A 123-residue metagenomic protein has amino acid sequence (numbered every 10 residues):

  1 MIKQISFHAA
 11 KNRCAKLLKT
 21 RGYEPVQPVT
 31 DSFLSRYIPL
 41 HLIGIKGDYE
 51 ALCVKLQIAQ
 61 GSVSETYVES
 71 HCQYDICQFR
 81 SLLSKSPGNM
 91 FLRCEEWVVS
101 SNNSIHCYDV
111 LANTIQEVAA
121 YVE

Functional and structural regions predicted by a protein language model:
M1-F33: Acidic-basic catalytic patches of nuclease active cores, encompassing PD-(D/E)XK and other metal-cofactor nuclease
T20-G22, I43-V54: Active-site beta-strand-loop-beta-strand hairpin of nuclease catalytic cores that positions key catalytic residues
V29-G47: Charged, well-structured alpha/beta interaction segments
Y37-P39, Y49-C53, N89-L92: Short connector loops at helix/strand junctions that flank enzyme active sites, especially segments positioning acidic
K46-D48, L56-A59, W97-S104: Short, flexible beta-strand-to-coil junctions
Y49, V54-E69: Short beta-strand-loop-alpha-helix junction that forms the active-site gateway of nucleic-acid-processing nucleases
S62-E95: Short, charged, amphipathic alpha-helix that recurs within catalytic cores of restriction-modification and other
K85-E123: Domain-level recognition of nuclease-like catalytic cores that cleave nucleotide substrates
